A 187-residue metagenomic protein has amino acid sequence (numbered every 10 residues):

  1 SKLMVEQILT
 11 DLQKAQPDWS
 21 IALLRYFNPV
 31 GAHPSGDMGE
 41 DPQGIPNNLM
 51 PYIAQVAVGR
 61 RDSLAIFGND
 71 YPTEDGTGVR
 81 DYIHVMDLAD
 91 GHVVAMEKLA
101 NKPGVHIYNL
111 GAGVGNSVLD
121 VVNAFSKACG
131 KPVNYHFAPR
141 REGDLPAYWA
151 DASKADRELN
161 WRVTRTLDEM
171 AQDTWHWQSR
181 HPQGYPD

Functional and structural regions predicted by a protein language model:
S1-V30, P51-R61: Active-site Tyr-X1-5-Lys
M4, R25, E40, G44 (+4 more regions): Amphipathic alpha-helical recognition patches that constitute DNA-binding helices
K14-P46, P72-T77: Flexible, glycine-rich beta-alpha linker
L49-D187: C-terminal substrate-binding subdomain of Rossmann-fold SDR/epimerase-dehydratase oxidoreductases
